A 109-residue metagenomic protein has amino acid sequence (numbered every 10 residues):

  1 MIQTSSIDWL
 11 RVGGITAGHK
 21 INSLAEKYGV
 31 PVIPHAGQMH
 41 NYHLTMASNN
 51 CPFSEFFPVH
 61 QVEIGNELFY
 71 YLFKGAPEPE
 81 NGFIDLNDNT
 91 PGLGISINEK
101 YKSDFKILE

Functional and structural regions predicted by a protein language model:
M1-F83: Shared catalytic-loop signature of beta/alpha-barrel
I64-E109: C-terminal extensions of enzymes
